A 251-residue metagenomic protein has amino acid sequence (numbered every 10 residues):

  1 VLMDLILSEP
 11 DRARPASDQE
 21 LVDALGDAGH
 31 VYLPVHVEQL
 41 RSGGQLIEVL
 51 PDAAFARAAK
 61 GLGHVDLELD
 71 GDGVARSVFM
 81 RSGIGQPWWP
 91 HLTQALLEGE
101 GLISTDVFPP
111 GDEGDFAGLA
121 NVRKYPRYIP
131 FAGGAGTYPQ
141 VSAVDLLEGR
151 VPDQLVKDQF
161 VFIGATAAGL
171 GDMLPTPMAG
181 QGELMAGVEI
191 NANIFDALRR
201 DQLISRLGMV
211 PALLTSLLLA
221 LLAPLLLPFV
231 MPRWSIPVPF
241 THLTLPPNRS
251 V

Functional and structural regions predicted by a protein language model:
L2-G118, V156-S235: Non-transmembrane functional regions of envelope-associated proteins
V31, E48, R123, R127 (+4 more regions): Compositionally biased, intrinsically disordered/low-complexity regions enriched for serine, proline and threonine
S104-V151: Substrate-access "cap/lid" subdomains that shape and gate the entrance to catalytic or ligand-binding pockets
T241-P247: Conserved small/polar residues in nucleotide/adenosyl-binding loops
